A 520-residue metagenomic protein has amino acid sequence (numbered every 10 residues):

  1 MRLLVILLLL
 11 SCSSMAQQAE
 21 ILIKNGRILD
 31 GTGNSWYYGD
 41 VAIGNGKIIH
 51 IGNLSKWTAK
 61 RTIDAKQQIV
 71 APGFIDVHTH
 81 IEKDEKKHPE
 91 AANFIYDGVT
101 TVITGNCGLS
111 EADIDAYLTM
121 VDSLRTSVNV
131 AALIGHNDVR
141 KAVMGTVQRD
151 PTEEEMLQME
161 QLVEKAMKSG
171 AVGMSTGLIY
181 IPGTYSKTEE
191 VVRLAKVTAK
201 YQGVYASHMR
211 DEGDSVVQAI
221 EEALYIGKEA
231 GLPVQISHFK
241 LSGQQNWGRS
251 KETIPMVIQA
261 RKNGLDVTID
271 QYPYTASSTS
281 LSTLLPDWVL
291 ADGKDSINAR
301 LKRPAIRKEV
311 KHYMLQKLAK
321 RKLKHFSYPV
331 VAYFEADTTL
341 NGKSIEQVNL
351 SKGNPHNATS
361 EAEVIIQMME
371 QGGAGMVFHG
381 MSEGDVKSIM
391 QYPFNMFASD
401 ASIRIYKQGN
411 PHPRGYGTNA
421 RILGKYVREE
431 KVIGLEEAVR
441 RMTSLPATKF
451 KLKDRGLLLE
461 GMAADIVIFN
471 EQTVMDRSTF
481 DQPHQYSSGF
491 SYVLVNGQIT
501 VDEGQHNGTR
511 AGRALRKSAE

Functional and structural regions predicted by a protein language model:
M1-Q18: Bacterial Sec-dependent N-terminal signal peptides
A19-L22, I28-G73: Histidine-rich, glycine-flanked metal-binding segment
G26, G46, Q67, H78 (+12 more regions): Divalent metal-coordination and catalytic microenvironments
G26, K387-F394, D400, V467-R513: C-terminal cap of metal-dependent C-N hydrolases
I28-D40, G373-V386, I433-V439, A447-P483: Acidic, glycine-enriched loop/beta-strand segments at the rims of small-molecule binding/catalytic pockets
A65-V70, F74-T79, K86-T176, A195-Q202 (+3 more regions): Divalent-metal coordination cores built from histidine and acidic residues
L133-I134, A142-E153, M159-I181, A195 (+3 more regions): Active-site neighborhoods of metal-dependent hydrolases
K165, A171-E222: Divalent metal-binding pocket/active-site signature
